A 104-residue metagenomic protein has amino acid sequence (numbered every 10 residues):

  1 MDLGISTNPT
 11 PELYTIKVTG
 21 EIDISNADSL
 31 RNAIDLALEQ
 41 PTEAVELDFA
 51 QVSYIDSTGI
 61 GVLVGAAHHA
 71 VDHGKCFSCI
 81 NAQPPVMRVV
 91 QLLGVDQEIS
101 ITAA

Functional and structural regions predicted by a protein language model:
M1-S53, A67-A104: STAS-like cytosolic regulatory interaction modules
D56: ABC-family nucleotide-binding domains
